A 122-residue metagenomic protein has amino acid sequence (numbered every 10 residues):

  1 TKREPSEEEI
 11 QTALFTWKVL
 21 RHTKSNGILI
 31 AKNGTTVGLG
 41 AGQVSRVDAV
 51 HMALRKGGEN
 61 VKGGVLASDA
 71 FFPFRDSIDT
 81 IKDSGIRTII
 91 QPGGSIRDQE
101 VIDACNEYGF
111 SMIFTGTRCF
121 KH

Functional and structural regions predicted by a protein language model:
T1-H122: ATP-dependent carboxylate/acyl-activation modules
